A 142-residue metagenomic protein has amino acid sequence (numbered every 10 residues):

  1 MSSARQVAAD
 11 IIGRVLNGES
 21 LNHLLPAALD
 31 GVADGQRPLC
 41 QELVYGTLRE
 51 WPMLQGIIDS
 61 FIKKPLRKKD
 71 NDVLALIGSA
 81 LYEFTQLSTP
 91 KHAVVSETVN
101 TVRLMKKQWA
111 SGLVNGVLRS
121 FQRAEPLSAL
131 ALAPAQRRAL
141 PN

Functional and structural regions predicted by a protein language model:
M1-N142: Class I Rossmann-like S-adenosyl-L-methionine
